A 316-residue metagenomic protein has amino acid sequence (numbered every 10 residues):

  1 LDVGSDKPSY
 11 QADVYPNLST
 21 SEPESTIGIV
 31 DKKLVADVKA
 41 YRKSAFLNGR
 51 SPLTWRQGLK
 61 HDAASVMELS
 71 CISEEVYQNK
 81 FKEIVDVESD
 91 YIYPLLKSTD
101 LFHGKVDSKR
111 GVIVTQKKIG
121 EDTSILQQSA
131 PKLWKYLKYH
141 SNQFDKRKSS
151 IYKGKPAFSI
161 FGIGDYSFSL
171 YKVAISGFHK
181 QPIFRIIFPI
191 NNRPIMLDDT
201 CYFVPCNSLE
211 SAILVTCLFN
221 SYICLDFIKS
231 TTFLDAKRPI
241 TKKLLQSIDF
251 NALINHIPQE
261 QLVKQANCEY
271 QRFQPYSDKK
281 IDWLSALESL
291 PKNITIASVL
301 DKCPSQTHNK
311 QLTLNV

Functional and structural regions predicted by a protein language model:
L1-S5: Conserved beta strand-loop-helix elements of the APE1-like EEP
P8, P23-I257: Polybasic, glycine- and aromatic-enriched phosphate-binding surface used to engage nucleic acids
V14, L18, E22-S25, I29-D31 (+1 more regions): Non-catalytic DNA-recognition/assembly elements of restriction-modification systems
